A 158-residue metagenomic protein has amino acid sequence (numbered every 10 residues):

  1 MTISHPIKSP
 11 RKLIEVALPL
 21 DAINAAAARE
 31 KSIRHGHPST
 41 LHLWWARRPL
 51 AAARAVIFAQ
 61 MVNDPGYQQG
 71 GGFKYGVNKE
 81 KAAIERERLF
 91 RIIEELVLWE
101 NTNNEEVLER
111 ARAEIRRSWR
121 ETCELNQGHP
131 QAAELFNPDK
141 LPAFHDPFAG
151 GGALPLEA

Functional and structural regions predicted by a protein language model:
M1-A158: S-adenosyl-L-methionine-dependent nucleic acid methyltransferase catalytic domains
